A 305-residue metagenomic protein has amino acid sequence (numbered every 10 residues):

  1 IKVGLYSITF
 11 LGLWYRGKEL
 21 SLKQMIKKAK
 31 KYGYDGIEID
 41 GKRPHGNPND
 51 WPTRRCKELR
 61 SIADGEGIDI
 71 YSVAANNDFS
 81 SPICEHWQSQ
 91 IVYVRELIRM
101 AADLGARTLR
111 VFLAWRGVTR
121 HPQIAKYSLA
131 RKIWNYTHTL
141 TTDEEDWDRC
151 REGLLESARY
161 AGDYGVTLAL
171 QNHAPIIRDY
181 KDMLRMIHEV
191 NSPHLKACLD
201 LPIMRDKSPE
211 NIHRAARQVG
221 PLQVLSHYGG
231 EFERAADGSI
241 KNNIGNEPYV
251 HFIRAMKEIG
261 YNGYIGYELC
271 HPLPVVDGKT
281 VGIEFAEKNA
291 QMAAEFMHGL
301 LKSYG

Functional and structural regions predicted by a protein language model:
I1-G33, G105, I177-G305: Histidine-acidic metal/acid-base catalytic patches
I8, A75-N76, F112-R116, E268-C270: Short loop/turn segments at strand-loop or loop-helix junctions that form parts of catalytic or ligand-binding pockets
K23-I26, C56, R60-D69, S80-K196 (+2 more regions): Active-site acidic/histidine proton-transfer and metal-coordination neighborhood in alpha/beta enzyme cores
D35-P44: A short beta-strand-loop structural module common to alpha/beta enzyme folds
E38, S72, R110, A169 (+3 more regions): Conserved beta-strand positions in the central sheet of alpha/beta enzyme cores
K42, Q171-H173, C270: A short gly/proline-enriched turn/hairpin at secondary-structure junctions
H45-N47, N77-S81, R116-V118, A174-I177 (+2 more regions): Short, small-residue-enriched loops and turns at beta-alpha junctions that line or gate enzyme active sites
